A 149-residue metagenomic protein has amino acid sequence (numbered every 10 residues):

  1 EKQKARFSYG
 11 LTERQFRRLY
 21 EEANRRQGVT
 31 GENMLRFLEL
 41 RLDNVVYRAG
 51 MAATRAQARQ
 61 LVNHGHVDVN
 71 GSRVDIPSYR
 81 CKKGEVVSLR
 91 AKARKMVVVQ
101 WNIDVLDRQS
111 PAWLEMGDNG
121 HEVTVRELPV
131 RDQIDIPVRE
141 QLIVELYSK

Functional and structural regions predicted by a protein language model:
E1-A49, I76-K149: Ferredoxin-like alpha/beta domains used as RNA- or RNAP-binding modules
A49-R55: A contiguous catalytic/ligand-binding core that recognizes phosphate-bearing ligands
M51, N63-H64: Short, intrinsically disordered, mixed-charge
R55, L61-V62, C81: Short, well-ordered loop/turn sites that connect or cap secondary structure elements
V62, R73, A91: DNA major-groove recognition helix of helix-turn-helix
G65-V69, R73-D75: Glycine- and Gly-Pro-enriched alpha-helical subdomains that act as flexible, kink-prone "lid/hinge" or packing modules
